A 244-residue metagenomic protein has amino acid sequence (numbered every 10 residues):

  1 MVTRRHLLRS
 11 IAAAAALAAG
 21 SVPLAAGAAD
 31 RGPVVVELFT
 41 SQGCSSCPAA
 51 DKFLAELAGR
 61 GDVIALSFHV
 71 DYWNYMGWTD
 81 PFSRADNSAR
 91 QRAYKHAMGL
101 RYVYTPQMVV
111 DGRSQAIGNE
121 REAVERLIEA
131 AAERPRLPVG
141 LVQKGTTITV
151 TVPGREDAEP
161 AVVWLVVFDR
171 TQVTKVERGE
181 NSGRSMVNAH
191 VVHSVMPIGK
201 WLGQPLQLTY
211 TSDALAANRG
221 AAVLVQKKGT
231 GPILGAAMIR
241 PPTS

Functional and structural regions predicted by a protein language model:
V2, G27-H96: Active-site-proximal cofactor/substrate-binding loop regions of enzyme domains
R4-R9: N-terminal export leaders
S10-A16: Sec-dependent N-terminal signal peptides
A19-P23: N-terminal signal peptide c-region/cleavage motif recognized by signal peptidases
P81-T105, R113-S244: Short, conserved sequence motifs used for protein processing/export or organelle targeting and for catalysis
